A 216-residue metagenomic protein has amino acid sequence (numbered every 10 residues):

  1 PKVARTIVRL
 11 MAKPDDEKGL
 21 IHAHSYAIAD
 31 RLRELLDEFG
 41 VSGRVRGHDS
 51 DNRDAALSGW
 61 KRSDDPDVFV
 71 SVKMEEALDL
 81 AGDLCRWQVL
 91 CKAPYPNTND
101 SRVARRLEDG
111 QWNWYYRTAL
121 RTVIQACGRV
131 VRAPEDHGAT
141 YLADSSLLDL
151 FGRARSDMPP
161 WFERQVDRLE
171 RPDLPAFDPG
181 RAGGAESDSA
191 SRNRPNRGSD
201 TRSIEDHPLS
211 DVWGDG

Functional and structural regions predicted by a protein language model:
P1-G216: ASCE RecA-like P-loop NTPase motor cores that couple ATP hydrolysis to mechanical translocation on nucleic acids
